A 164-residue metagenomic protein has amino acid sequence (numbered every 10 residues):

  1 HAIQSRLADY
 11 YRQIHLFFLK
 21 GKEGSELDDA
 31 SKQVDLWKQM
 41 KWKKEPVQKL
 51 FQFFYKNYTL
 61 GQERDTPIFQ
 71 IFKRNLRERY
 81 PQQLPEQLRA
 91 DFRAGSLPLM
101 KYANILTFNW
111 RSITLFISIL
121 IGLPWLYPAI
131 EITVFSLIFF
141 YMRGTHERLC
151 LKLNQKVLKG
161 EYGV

Functional and structural regions predicted by a protein language model:
H1-R6: Multi-pass membrane catalytic core of lipid/isoprenoid biosynthesis enzymes
Q13-V164: C-terminal membrane-associated helical module and adjoining short loops/tails
